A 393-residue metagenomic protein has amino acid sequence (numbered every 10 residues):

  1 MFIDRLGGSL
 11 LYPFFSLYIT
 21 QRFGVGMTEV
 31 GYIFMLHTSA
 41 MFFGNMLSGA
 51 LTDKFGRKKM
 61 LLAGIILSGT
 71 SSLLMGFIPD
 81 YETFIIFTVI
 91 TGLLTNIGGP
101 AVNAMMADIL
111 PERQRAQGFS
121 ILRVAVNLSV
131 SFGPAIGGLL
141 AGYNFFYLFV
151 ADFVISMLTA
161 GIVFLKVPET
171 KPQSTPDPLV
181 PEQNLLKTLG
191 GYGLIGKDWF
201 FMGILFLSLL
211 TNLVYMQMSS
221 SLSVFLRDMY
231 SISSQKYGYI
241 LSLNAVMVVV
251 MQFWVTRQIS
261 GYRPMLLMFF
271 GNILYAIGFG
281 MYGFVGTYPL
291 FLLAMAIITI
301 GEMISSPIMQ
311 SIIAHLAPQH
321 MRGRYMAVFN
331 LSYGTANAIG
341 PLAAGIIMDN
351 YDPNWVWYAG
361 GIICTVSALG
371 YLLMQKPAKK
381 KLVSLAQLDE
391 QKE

Functional and structural regions predicted by a protein language model:
F14-T28, S220-K236: Short amphipathic helix-loop junctions that connect adjacent transmembrane helices in Major Facilitator Superfamily/SLC
T38-M46, V130-S131, A245-F253, N337-A338: Residue-level signature of mid-helix packing/kink "hotspots" within the transmembrane helices of 12-pass Major
F43-P79: Conserved MFS/SLC helix-loop-helix module at the cytosolic interface between two early adjacent transmembrane helices
G44-G56, M251-R263, M348: Helix-to-loop junctions at the C-terminal end of transmembrane segments in multipass secondary transporters
K59-L73, L266-M281: Structural signature of the two symmetry-related core transmembrane helices
V89-L128: Cytoplasmic helix-loop-helix junction between adjacent transmembrane helices in 12-TM secondary transporters
L122-F164: Helix-loop-helix hairpin linking two adjacent transmembrane segments in secondary transporters
E169-L205, D389-E393: Juxtamembrane intracellular "pre-TM" segments in multi-pass secondary transporters
